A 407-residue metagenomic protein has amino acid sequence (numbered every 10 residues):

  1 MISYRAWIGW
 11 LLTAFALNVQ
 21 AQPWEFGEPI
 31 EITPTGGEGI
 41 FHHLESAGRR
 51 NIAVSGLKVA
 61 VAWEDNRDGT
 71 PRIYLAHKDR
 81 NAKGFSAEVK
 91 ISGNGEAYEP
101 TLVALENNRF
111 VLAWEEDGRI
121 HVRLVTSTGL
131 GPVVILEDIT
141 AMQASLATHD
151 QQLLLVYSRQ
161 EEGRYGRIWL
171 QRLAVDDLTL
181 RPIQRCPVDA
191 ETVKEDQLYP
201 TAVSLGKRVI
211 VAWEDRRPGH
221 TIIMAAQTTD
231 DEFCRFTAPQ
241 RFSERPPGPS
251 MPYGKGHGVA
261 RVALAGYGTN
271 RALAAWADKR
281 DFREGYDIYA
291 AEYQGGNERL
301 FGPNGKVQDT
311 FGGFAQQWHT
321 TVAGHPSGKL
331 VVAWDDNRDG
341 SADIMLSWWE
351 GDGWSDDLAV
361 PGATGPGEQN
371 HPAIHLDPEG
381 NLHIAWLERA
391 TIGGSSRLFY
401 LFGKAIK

Functional and structural regions predicted by a protein language model:
M1-I8: Bacterial N-terminal signal peptides that target proteins for export
G9-N18: Bacterial N-terminal signal peptides
Q22-K407: Extracellular, repeat-based ectodomains that mediate carbohydrate processing or recognition
